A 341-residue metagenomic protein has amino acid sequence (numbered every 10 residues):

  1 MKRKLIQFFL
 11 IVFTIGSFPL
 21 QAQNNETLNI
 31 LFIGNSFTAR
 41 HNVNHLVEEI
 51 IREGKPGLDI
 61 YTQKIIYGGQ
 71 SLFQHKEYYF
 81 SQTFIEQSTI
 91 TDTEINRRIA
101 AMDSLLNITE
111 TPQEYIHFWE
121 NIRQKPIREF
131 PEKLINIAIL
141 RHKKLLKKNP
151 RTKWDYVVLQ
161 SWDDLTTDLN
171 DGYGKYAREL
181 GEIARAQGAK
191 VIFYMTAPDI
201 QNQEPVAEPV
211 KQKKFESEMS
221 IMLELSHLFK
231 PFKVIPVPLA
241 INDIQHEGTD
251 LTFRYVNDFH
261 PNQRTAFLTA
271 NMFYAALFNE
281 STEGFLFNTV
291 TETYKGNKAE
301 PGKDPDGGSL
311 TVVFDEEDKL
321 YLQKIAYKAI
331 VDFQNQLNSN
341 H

Functional and structural regions predicted by a protein language model:
M1-N25: Bacterial Sec-dependent N-terminal signal peptides
N29, A39-N170, D332: Conserved SGNH/GDSL esterase-like catalytic core that processes O-acyl groups on lipids and polysaccharides
T38, R52, R185, Y274-F278 (+1 more regions): Hydrophobic/aromatic-lined pockets within catalytic cores
H41, H45, Q263-A275: A structural signal for well-ordered alpha-helical segments within the folded catalytic domains of diverse enzymes
W119-Q263, L277, G284: Alpha-helical cap/lid subdomain in secreted, periplasmic, or secretory-pathway luminal O-acyl-processing enzymes
F253, H260, A270-H341: Conserved catalytic region of serine esterases and O-acyltransferases that act on ester linkages in lipids
